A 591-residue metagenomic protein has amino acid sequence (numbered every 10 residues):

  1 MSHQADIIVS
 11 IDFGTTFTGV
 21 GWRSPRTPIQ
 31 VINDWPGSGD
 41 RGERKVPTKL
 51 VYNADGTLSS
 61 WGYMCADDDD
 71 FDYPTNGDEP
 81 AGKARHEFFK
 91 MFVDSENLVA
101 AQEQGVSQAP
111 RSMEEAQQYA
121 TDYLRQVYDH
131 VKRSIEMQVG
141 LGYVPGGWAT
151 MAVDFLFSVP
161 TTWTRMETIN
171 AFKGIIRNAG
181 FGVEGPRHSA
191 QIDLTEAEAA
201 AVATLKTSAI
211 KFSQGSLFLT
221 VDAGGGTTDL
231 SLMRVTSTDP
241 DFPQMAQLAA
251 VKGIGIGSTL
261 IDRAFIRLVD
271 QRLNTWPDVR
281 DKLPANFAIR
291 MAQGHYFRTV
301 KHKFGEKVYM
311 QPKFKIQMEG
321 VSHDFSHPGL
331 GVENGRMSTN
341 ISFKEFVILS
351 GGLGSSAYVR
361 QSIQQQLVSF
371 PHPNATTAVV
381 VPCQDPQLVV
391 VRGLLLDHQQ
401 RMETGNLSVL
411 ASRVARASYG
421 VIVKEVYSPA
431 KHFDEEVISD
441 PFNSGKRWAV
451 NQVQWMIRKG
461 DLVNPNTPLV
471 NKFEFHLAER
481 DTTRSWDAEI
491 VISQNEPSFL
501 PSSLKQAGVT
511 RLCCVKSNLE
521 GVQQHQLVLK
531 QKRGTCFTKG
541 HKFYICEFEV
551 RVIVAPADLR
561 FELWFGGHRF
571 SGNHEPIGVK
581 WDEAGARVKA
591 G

Functional and structural regions predicted by a protein language model:
S2-Q30, G82-A84, L205-Q247, L394 (+3 more regions): Gly/Thr-rich phosphate-binding beta-strand-loop-beta motif of the actin/hexokinase/Hsp70
V20-D55, T238-R267, C513-G521, S571-G591: Short glycine-rich, Thr/Ser-proximal phosphate-binding strand/loop in the N-terminal lobe of ATP-dependent enzymes
R26-T161, M166-K173, R177, I261-Q311 (+1 more regions): Phosphate-binding loop and its immediate beta->loop->alpha context in nucleotide/phosphate-handling enzymes
P47-D55, V235-A285, G329-F343, K424 (+2 more regions): Glycine-rich phosphate-binding loop plus the immediately following alpha-helix
K49, A190-A209, T259-R267, A378-E425: Glycine-rich phosphate-binding/hydrolytic loop that grips phosphoryl groups
D122-P145, A199-Q214, S342-V347, S362-I363 (+1 more regions): Phosphate/ATP-binding catalytic cores across multiple sugar-kinase/actin-like superfamilies, primarily ASKHA
A152-N170, S342-H372, V379-V390: Glycine-rich phosphate-binding loops at beta-strand->alpha-helix junctions
S322-F343, N406-G591: Acidic low-complexity intrinsically disordered segments
